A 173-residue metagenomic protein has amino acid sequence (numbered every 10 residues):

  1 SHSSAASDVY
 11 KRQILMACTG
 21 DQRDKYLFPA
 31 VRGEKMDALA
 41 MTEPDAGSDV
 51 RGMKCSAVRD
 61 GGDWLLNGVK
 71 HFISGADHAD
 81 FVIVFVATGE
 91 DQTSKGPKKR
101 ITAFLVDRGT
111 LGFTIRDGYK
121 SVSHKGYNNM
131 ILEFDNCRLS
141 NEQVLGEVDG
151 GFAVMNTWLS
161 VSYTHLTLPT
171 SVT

Functional and structural regions predicted by a protein language model:
S1-A6, Y10, H165-L168, V172-T173: Single conserved hydrophobic/aromatic residue that forms the stacking wall/gate of nucleotide- or nucleobase-binding
S4-E34, S74-F81: Internal helix-loop-helix
G33-M41: A short, Trp-centered hydrophobic/proline-enriched beta-strand micro-motif
D45-S48, F72-G75, S94-K95, S121-N128: Short Gly/Pro-enriched turn/cap motifs at secondary-structure boundaries
C55-V58: A structural signal for short hydrophobic beta-strand segments in well-ordered beta-sheet cores
V69-I115: A short core secondary-structure module
A103, T114-L166, S171: Glycine-rich beta->alpha junctions and the first turn(s) of the following alpha-helix
